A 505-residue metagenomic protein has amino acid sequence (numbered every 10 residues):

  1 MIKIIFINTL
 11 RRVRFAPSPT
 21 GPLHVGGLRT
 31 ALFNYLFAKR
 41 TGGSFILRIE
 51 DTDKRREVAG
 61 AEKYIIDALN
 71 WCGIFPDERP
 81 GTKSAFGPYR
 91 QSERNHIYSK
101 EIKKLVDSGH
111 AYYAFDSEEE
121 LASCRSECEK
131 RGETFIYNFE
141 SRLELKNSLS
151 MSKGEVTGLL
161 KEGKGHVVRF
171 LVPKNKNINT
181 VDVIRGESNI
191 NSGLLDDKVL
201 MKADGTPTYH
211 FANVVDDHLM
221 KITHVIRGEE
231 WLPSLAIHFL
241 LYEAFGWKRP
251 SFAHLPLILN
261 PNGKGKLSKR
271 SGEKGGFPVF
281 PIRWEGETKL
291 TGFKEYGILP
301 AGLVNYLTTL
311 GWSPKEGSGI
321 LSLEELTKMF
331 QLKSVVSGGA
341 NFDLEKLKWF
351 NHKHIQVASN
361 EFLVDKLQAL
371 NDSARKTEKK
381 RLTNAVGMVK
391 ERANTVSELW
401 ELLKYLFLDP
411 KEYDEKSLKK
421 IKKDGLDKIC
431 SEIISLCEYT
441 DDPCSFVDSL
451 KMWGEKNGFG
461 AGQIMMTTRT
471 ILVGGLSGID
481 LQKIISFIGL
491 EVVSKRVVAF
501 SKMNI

Functional and structural regions predicted by a protein language model:
F6-E133, P233-A244, G302: N-terminal Rossmann-like or analogous alpha/beta NTP/dinucleotide-binding catalytic cores that position adenine
R14-P19, L47-D51, M220-V225, E285-L290 (+2 more regions): Glycine- and acidic
P88-S92, F115, M201-K202, M220-W231 (+5 more regions): Conserved phosphate-binding loops in nucleotide/dinucleotide-binding enzymes
Y113, S117-R270, P278, K289 (+1 more regions): Active-site cores that bind ATP or allylic diphosphates and position pyrophosphate for catalysis
P256-P261, I320-M329: A glycine-rich phosphate-binding loop feature that marks nucleotide/adenosyl-phosphate handling sites
F293-A301, S337-D343, K376-N384, E455-Q463 (+1 more regions): Structural motif
N360-N457: Small-residue-rich helix-loop
D441-N504: Charged substrate- and nucleic-acid-binding regions of tRNA-handling and nucleotidyl-transfer enzymes, centered on
